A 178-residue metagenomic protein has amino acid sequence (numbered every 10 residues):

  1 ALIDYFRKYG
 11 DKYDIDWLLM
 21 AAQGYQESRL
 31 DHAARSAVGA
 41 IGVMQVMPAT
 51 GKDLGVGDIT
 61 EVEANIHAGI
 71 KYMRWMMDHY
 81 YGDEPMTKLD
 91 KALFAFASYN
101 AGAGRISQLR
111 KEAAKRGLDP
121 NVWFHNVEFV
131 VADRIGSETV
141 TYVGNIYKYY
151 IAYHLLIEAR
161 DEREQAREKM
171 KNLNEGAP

Functional and structural regions predicted by a protein language model:
A1-P178: Catalytic glycan-binding domains that act on GlcNAc-containing polysaccharides
